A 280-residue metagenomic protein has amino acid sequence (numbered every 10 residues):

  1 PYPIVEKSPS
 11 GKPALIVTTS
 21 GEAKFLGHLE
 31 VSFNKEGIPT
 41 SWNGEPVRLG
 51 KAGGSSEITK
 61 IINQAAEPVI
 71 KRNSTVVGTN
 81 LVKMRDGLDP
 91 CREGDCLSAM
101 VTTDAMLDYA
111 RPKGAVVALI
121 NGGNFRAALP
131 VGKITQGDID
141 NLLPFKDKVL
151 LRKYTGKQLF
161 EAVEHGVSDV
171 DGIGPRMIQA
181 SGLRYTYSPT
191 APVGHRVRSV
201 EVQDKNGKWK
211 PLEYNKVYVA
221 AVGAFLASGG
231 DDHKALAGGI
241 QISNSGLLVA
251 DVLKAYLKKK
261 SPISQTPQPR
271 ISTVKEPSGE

Functional and structural regions predicted by a protein language model:
I4-L15, F25-H28, K35-W42, C96 (+1 more regions): Feature captures C-terminal
I16-S20: Short beta-strand elements at the ligand-binding edges of bilobed clamshell
G21, S32-E36, N43-L49: Surface-exposed loop and adjacent secondary-structure segments within mature catalytic domains
T40-I61: Short, exposed interaction patches on small structured surface elements
I61-A65, N124-F125: Active-site neighborhoods of metal-dependent hydrolases
N63-G78: Acidic, glycine-rich low-complexity/disordered segments
T75-D95: Glycine-rich phosphate/diphosphate-binding loops and the adjacent beta-loop-alpha structural elements that coordinate
